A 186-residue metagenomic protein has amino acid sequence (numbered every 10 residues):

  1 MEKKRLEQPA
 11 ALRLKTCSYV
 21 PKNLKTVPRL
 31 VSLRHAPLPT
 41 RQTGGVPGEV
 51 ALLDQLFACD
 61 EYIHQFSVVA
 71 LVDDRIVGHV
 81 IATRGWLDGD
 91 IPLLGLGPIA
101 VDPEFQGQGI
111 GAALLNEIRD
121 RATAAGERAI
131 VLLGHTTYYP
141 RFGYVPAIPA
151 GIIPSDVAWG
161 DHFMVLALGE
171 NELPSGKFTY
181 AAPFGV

Functional and structural regions predicted by a protein language model:
R5-P9: Cationic, low-complexity basic patches in intrinsically disordered or flexible, solvent-exposed regions
T16-S32: A short beta-loop-alpha structural element at the N-terminal edge of CoA-dependent acyl/N-acetyltransferase catalytic
P39, T43-D73, V77-I81, W86: Active-site rim helix/loop that mediates acceptor-substrate recognition in acyltransferases
G85-L96, Q106: A conserved beta-turn-beta hairpin within the catalytic core of GNAT-like acetyltransferases that forms part
L96, V101, G107-D120, V131-L132: Conserved acetyl-CoA-binding loop-helix of GNAT-fold acetyltransferases
A124-R128, L133-W159: Conserved active-site alpha-helix within GNAT-family acetyltransferase domains
I153-V186: C-terminal "cap" of GNAT-fold acetyltransferases
